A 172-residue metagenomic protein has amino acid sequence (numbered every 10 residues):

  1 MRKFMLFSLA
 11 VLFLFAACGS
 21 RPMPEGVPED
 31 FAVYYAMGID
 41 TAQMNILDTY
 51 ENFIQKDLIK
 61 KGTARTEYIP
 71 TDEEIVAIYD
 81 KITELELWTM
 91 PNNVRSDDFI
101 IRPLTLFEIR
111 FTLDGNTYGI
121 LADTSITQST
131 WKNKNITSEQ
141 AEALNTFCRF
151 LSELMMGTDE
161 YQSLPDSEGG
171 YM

Functional and structural regions predicted by a protein language model:
M1-F4: Positively charged n-region of N-terminal signal peptides that target proteins for export
L14-A17: C-terminal motif of bacterial Sec signal peptides marking the signal peptidase cleavage site
G19-A36, R95-M172: Short, well-ordered, aromatic-rich surface patches in folded extracellular/luminal domains
S20-I69: N-terminal export/targeting and maturation segments
K60, E74, I82, L113-G115 (+1 more regions): A mature extracytoplasmic/lumenal domain signature
T66-I69, A77, Y118-I120: Generic detection of short hydrophobic beta-strand segments and adjacent strand-loop junctions
T71-D98: Charged, amphipathic alpha-helical segments
